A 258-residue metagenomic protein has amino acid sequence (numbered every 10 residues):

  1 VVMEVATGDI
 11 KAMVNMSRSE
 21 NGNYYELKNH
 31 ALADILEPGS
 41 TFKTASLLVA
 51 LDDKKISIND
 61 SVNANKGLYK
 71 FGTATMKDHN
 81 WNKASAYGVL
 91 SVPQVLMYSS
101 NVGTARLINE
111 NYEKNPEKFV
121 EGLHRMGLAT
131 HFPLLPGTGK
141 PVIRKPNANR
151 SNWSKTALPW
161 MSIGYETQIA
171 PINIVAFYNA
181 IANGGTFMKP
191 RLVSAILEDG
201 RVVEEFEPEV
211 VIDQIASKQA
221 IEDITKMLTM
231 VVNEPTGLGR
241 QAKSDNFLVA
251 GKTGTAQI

Functional and structural regions predicted by a protein language model:
V1-D34, L48-I258: Beta-lactam-recognizing serine transpeptidase/beta-lactamase-like catalytic domain environment
